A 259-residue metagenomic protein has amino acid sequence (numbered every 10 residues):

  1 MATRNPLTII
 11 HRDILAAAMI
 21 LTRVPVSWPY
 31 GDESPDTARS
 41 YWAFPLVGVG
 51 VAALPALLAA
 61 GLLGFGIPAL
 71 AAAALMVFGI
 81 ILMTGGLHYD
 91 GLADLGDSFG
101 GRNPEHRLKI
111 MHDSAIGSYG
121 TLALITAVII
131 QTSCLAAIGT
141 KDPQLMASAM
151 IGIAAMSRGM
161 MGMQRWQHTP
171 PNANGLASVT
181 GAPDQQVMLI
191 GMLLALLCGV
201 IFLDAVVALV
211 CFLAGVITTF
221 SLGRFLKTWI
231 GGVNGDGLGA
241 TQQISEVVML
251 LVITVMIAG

Functional and structural regions predicted by a protein language model:
M1-G85, F99-H106, S114, Y119-G259: Hydrophobic alpha-helical transmembrane segments
L87-G91: Juxtamembrane transmembrane-helix boundary signature
M111: Divalent-cation-assisted or electrostatically stabilized phosphate/pyrophosphate-binding catalytic cores
